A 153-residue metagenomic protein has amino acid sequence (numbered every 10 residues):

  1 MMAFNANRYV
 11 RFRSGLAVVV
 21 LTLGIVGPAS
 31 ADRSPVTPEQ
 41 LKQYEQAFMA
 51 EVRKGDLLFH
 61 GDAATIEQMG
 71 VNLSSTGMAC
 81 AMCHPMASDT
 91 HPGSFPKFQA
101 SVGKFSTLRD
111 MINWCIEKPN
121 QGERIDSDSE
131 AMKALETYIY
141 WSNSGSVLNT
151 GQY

Functional and structural regions predicted by a protein language model:
M1-R11: N-terminal secretory signal peptides that target proteins for export/translocation
G15-G24: Bacterial N-terminal signal peptides
G27-A31: Sec/Tat signal peptide C-region and signal peptidase I cleavage site
D32-N72, N120-Q121, Y153: Electrostatic cytochrome c docking/interface patches
K54, D110-M111, Q121-Y153: C-terminal capping alpha-helices of c-type cytochrome domains
G55, G77-A87, L135, I139: The canonical Cys-X-X-Cys-His
L57-A64, P85-S88, N113, E117-N120 (+1 more regions): Sec-exported extracytoplasmic/periplasmic mature domains
A100-N113: Short microdomains enriched in Cys/His and/or Lys/Arg
